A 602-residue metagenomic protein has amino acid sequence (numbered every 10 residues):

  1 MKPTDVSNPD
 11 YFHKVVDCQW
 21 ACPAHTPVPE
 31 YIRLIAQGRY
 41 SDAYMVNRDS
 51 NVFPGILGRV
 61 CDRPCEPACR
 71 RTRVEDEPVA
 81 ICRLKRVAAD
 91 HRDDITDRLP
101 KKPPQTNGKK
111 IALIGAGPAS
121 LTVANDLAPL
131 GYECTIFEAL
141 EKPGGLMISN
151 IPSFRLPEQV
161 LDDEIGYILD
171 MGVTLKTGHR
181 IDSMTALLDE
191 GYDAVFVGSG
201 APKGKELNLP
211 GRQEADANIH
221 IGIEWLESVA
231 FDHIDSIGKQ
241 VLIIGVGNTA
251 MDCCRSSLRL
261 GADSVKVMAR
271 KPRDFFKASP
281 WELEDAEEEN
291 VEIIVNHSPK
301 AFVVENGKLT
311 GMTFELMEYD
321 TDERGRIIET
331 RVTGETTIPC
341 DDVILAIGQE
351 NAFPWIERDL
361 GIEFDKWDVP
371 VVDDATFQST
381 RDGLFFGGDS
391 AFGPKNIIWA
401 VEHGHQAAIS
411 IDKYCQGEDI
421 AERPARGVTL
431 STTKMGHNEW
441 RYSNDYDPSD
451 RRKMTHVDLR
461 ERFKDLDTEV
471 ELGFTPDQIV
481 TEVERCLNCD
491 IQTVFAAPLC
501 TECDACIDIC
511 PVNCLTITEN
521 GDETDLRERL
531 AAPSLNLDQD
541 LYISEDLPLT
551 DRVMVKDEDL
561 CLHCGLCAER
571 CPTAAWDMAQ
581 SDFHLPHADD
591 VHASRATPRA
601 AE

Functional and structural regions predicted by a protein language model:
K2-N8, K85-K110, E133, M147-I148 (+6 more regions): Flanking helices and flexible, charged tails adjoining ferredoxin-like Fe-S electron-transfer domains in multi-subunit
F12-Q37, G58-R86, T135, V173 (+5 more regions): Iron-sulfur cluster-binding cysteine motifs and their immediate structural context in ferredoxin-like electron-transfer
W20, A24-P103, Y167-L169, T177 (+7 more regions): Glycine/serine-rich phosphate-binding loop and adjoining beta1-alpha1 elements at the start of nucleotide-handling
H25-Q37, Y44-S50, E77-C82, L113-R180 (+6 more regions): Beta1-alpha1 glycine-rich phosphate/pyrophosphate-binding loop at the start of Rossmann-like nucleotide-binding domains
A88-P104, D163-S183, G204-L260, F364-D382 (+1 more regions): Glycine-rich dinucleotide-binding loop and its adjacent helix/turn
Q105, K110-I114, D162-N208, A301-T313 (+4 more regions): Feature captures the FAD/FMN-dependent oxidoreductase FAD-binding
A215-G238, D322-P394: FAD-site-proximal beta/loop scaffold in flavoenzymes
C253, S390-C415: A conserved FAD-binding loop/helix module that cradles the flavin
